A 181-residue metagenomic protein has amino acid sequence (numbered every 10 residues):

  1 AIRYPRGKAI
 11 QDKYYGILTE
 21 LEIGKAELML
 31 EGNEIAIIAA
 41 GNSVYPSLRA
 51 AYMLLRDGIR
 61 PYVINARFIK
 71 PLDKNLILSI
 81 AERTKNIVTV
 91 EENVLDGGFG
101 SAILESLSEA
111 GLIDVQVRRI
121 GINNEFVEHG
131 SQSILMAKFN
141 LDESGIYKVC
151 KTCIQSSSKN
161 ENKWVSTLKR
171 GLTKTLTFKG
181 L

Functional and structural regions predicted by a protein language model:
A1-L181: Thiamine diphosphate
